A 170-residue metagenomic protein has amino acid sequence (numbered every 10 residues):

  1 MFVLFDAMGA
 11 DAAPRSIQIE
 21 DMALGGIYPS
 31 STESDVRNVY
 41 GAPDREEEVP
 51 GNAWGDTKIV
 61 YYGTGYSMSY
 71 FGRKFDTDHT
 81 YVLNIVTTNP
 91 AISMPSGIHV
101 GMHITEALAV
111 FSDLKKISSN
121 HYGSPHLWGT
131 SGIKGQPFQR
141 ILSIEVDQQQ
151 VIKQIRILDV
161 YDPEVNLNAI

Functional and structural regions predicted by a protein language model:
F2-G9: C-terminal segment of classical bacterial N-terminal signal peptides
A10-Q18: Cleaved targeting-peptide boundary
R15, V86-P90: Short, conserved helix/loop micro-motifs enriched in His/Cys and acidic residues
E20-I27, A91-I98: Second-shell loop/turn segments in exported
S31-D76, H99-A169: A cross-family detector of function-defining hotspots
K74-I85: A structural motif
